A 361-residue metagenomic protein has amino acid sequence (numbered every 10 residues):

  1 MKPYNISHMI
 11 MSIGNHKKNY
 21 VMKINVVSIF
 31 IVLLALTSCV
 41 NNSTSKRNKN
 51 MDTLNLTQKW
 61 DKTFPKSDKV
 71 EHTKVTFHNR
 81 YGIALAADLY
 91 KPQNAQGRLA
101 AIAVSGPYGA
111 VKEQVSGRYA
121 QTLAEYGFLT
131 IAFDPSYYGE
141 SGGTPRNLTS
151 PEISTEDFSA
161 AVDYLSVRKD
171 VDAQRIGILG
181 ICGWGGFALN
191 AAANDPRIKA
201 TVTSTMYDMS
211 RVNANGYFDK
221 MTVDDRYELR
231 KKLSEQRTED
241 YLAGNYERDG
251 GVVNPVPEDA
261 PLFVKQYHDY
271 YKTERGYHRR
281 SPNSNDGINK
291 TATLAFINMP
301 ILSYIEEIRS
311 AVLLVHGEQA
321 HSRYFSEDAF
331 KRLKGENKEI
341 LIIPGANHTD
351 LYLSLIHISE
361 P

Functional and structural regions predicted by a protein language model:
T53-Q96: N-terminal cap/lid segment of alpha/beta-hydrolase-fold proteins
G109-Q121, P135: The serine-hydrolase catalytic nucleophile loop
T122-E140: Conserved alpha/beta-hydrolase
L148-K169: Alpha/beta-hydrolase active-site loop
L189-K272: Alpha/beta-hydrolase-fold enzymes
I308, L314-H316: Short beta-strand/loop motif that positions the catalytic acidic residue of the alpha/beta-hydrolase fold
A346-L355: Catalytic histidine-centered segment of alpha/beta-hydrolase-like enzymes
I356-P361: Residue-level detector of conserved catalytic or cofactor/ligand-binding positions in enzyme active sites
